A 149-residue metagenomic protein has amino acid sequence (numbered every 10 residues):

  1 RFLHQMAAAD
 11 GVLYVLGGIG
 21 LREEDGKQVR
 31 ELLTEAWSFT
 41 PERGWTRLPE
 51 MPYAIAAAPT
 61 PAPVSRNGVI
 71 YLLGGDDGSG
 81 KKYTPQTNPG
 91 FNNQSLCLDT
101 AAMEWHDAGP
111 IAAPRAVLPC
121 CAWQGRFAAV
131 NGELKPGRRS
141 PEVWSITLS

Functional and structural regions predicted by a protein language model:
R1-S149: Kelch-like beta-propeller repeat domains
